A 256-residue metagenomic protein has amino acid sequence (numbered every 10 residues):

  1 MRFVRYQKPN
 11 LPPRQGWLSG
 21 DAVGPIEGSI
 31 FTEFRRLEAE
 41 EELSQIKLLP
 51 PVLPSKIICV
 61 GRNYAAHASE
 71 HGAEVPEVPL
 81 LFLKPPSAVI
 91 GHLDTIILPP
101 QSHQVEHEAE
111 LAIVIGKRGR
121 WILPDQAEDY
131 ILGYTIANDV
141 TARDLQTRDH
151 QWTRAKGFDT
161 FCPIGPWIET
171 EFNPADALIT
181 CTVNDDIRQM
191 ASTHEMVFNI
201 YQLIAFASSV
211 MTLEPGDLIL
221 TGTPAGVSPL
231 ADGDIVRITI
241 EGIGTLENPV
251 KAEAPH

Functional and structural regions predicted by a protein language model:
M1-P79, F172-P174, T180-T182, I187 (+2 more regions): N-terminal non-catalytic cap/leader segment that marks the start of a structured domain
Q7, C59-V60, L83-K84, E106-G116 (+1 more regions): Short beta-strand segments
K47, P51, H67, V75 (+1 more regions): Catalytic-pocket segment enriched in acidic/His residues
V75-H92, H107, R237-E241: Structural signature of FAD isoalloxazine-binding scaffolds in flavoprotein oxidoreductases
H92-A112: A structural-propensity feature for long, helix-poor, extended segments
T95-Q101, K117-I122, R148-Q151, P163-E169: Glycine-rich, charged/polar anion/phosphate-binding loops that engage phosphate groups from diverse ligands
R120-Y134: N-terminal accessory regions of nucleic-acid-interacting proteins
